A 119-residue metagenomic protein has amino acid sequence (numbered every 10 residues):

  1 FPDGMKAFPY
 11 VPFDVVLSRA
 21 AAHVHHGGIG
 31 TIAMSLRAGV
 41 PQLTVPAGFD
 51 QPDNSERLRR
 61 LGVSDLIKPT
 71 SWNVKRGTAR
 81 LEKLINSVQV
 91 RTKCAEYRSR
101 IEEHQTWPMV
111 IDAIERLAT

Functional and structural regions predicted by a protein language model:
F1-T119: Catalytic core of nucleotide-sugar-dependent glycosyltransferases
